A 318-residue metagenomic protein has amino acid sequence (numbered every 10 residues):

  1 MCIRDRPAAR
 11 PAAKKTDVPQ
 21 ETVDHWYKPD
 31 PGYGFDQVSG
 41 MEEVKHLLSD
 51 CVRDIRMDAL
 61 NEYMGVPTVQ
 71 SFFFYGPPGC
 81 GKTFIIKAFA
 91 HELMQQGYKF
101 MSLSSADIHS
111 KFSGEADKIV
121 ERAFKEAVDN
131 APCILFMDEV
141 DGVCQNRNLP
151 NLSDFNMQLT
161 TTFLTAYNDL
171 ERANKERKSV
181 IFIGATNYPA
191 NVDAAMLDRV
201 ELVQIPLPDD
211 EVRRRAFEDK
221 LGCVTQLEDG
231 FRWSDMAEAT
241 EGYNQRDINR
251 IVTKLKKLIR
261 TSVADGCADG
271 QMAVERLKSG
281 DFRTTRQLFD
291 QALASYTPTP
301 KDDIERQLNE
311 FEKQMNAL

Functional and structural regions predicted by a protein language model:
M1-I3: Short, small-residue-biased leader/transition segments that mark boundaries at the very start of proteins
D5, K28-A237, Y243: Walker A/P-loop NTP-binding motif of AAA+ ATPase domains
P7-E21: Acidic, proline-/serine-/threonine-rich low-complexity intrinsically disordered repeat tracts
T22, G222-T225, L277-G280: A short, ordered amphipathic alpha-helix with a cationic face
W26-Y33, E42-S49, M57-M64, E238 (+2 more regions): C-terminal engagement/docking regions of AAA+ P-loop ATPases
K254-L258, S262: Amphipathic alpha-helical interface segments
